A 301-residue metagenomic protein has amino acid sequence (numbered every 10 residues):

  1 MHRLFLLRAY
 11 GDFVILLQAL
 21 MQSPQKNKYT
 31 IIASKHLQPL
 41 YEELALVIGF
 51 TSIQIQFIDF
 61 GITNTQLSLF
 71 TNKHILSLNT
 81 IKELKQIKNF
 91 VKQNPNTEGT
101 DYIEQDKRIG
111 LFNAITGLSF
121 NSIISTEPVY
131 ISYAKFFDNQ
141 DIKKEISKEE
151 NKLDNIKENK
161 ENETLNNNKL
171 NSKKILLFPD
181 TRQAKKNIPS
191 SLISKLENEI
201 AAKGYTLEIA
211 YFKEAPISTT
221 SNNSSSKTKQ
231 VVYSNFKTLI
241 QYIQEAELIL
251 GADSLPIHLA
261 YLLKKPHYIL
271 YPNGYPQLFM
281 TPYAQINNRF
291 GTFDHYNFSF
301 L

Functional and structural regions predicted by a protein language model:
M1-L301: Catalytic machinery of carbohydrate-active enzymes, primarily nucleotide-sugar-dependent glycosyltransferases
